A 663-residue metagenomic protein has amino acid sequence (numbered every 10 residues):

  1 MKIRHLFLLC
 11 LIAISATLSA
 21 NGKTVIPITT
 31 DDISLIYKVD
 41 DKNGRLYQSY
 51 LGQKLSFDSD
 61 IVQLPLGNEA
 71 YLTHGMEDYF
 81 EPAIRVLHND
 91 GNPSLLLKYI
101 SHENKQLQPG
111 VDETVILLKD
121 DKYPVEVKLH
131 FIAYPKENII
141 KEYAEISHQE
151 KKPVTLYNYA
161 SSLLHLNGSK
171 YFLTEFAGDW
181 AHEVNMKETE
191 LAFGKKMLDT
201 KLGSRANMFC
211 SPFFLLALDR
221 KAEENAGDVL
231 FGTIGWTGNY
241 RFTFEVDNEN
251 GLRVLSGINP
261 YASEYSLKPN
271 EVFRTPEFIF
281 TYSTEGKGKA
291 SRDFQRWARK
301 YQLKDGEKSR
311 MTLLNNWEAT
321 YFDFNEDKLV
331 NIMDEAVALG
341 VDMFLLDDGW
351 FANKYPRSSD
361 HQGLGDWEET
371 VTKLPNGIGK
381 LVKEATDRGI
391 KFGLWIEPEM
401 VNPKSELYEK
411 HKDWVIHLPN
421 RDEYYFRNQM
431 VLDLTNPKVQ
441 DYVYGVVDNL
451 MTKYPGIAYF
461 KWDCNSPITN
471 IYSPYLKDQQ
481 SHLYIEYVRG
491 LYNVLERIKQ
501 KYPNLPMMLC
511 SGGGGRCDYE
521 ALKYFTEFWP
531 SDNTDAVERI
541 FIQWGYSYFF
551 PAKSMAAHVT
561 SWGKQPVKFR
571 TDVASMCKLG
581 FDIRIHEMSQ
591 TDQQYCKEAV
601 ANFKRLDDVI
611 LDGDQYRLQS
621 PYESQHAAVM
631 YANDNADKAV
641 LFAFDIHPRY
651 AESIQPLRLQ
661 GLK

Functional and structural regions predicted by a protein language model:
M1-K23: Bacterial Sec-dependent N-terminal signal peptides
K23-Y37, G44-E245, Y261: Polysaccharide-binding surfaces and accessory modules of carbohydrate-active proteins
D32, A144, N270, L314 (+7 more regions): Conserved, mostly hydrophobic/aromatic
D32, F214-L216, E224-A226, P621-L662: Carbohydrate-binding surface patches
D32, N92-Y99, Y265-T284: Short Pro-Gly-centered flexible turn/kink motifs
G75-K98, D219-T243, F280-L303, N315 (+4 more regions): Glycine-rich, aromatic-flanked loop segments that form ligand/cofactor-binding clefts across common enzyme folds
D305-G445, Y454, A458-Y459: Aromatic-lined carbohydrate-binding/catalytic grooves of carbohydrate-active enzymes
T370-G377, K383, D387, E409-K568 (+2 more regions): Active-site neighborhood of glycoside hydrolase catalytic domains
